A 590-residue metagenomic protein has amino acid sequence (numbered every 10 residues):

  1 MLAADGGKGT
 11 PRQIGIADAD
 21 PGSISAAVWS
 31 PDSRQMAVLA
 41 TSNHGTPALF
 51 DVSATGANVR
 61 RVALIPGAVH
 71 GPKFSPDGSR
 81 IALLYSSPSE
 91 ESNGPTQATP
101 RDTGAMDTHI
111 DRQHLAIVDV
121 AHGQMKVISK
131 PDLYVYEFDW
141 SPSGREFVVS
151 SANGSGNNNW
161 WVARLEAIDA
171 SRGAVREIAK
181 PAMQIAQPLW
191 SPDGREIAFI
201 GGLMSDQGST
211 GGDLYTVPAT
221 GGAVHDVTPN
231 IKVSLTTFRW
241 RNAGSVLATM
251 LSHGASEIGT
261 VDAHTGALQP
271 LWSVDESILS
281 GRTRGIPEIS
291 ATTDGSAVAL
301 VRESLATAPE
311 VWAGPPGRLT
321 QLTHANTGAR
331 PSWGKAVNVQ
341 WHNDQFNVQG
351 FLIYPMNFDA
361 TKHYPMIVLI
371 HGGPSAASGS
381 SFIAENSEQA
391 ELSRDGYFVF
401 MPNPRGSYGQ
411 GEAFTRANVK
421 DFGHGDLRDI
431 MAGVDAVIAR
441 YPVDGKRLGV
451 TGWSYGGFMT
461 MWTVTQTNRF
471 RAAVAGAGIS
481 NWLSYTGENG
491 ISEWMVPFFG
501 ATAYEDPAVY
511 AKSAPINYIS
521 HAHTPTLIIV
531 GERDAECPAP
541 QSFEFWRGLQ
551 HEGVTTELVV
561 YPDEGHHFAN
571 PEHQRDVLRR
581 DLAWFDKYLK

Functional and structural regions predicted by a protein language model:
M1, A17-I24, A37-F50, L64-H70 (+11 more regions): A flexible loop/linker signature enriched in serine peptidases of the S9 family
M1-Q13: N-terminal, post-signal-peptide region of Sec/Tat-exported proteins
A4-G7, S53-A57, D119-G123, D169-G173 (+3 more regions): Short loop/turn segments that connect beta-strands within beta-propeller blades
T10-G15, R60-A63, K126-S129, R176-A179 (+3 more regions): Beta-propeller fold detector
P31-D32, P76-D77, P142-S143, P192-D193 (+2 more regions): Residue-level detector of Asp-centered blade-edge/turn motifs that repeat once per structural unit in beta-propeller
S33-A37, G78-A82, F147-V148, G194-A198 (+2 more regions): Hydrophobic beta-strand positions that form the internal "hydrophobic ladder" of WD40/Gbeta-like beta-propeller blades
G285-K590: Serine-hydrolase catalytic core recognition
